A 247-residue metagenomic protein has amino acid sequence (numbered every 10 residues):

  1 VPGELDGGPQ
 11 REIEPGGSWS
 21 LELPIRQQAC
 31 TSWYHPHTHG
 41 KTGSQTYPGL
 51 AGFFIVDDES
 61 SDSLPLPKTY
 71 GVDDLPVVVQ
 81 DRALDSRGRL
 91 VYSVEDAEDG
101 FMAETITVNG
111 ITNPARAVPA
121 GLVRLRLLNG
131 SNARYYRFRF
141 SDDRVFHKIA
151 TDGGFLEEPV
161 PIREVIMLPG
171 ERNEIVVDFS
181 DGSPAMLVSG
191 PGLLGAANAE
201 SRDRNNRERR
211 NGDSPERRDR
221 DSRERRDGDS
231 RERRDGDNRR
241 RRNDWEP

Functional and structural regions predicted by a protein language model:
V1-P169, I175-D181, N205, D237 (+1 more regions): Histidine-centered copper-binding motifs that mark active-site loops of extracellular/periplasmic copper enzymes
G40-Y47, P191-E200: Short acidic/polar inter-strand loop motif in beta-rich domains
S141, S183-P191: Glycine-rich, aromatic-lined ligand/substrate-binding cores of catalytic and carbohydrate-binding domains
E200-P247: Asp/Glu-rich intrinsically disordered low-complexity tracts
